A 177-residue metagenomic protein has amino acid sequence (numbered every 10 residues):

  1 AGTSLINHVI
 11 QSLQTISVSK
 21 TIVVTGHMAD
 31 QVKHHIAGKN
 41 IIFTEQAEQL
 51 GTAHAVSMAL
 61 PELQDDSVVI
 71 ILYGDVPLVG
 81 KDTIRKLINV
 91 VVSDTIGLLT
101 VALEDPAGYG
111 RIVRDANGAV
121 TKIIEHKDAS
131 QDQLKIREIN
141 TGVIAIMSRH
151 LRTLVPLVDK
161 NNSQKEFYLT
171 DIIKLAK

Functional and structural regions predicted by a protein language model:
T3-N89: Conserved N-terminal catalytic core of the sugar/cofactor nucleotidyltransferase
T15, E62-L63, S93, P106 (+1 more regions): Alpha-helix termination/capping residues and helix-transition junctions
G26, V101-A102, E125: Histidine-centered beta-alpha loop that forms part of the nucleotide-sugar donor binding/catalytic region in diverse
V69, G74, G80-D82, L99 (+1 more regions): His/Asp/Glu-rich metal-coordinating catalytic cores of metallo-dependent phosphodiesterases/hydrolases acting on
D82-A107: Conserved donor-nucleotide/metal-binding helix-loop-beta segment in metal-dependent transferases, i.e., the alpha-helix
P106-R111, T141: Glycine-rich phosphate-binding loop of ATP-grasp-fold ATP-dependent ligases
V113-A119: Short acidic-glycine loop/turn motifs at beta-strand connectors
V120-K177: Catalytic-core segments of class I nucleotidyltransferases/pyrophosphorylases that form NMP-activated intermediates
